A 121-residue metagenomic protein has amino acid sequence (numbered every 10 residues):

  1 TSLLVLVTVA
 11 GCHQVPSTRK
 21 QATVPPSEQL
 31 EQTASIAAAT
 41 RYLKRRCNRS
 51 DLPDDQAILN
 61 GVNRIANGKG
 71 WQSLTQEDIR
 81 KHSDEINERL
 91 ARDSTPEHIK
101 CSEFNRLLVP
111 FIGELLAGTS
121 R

Functional and structural regions predicted by a protein language model:
T1-V7: Sec-dependent N-terminal signal peptides
V9-G11: C-terminal motif of bacterial Sec signal peptides marking the signal peptidase cleavage site
H13-P16: Bacterial signal peptide processing site
R19-Q72, I79: Short N-proximal segments of mature Sec-exported proteins
D51-R121: Compact alpha-helical subdomains of small soluble proteins
